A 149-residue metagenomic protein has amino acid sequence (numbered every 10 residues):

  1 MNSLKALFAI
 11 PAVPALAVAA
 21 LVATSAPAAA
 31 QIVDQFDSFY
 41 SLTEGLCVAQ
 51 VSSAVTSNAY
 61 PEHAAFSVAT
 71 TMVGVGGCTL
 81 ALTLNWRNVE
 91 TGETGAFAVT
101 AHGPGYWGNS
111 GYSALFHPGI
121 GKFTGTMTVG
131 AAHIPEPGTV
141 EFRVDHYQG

Functional and structural regions predicted by a protein language model:
M1-C47: N-terminal prepro-regions of secreted/extracellular proteins
N2-S3, Y147-G149: Short, intrinsically disordered, low-complexity terminal/loop segments
F8, A69-V75, A101-G103: Intrinsically disordered, low-complexity segments enriched in polar/charged residues with Gly/Pro, especially when
A28, A64, F123: A broad, low-specificity signal marking well-ordered, structured residues that form hydrophobic/aromatic
V33-T83: Short, surface-exposed binding/anchoring microloops in extracellular/periplasmic proteins
L82-Q148: Extracytosolic low-complexity repeat regions of secreted or lipid-anchored proteins
